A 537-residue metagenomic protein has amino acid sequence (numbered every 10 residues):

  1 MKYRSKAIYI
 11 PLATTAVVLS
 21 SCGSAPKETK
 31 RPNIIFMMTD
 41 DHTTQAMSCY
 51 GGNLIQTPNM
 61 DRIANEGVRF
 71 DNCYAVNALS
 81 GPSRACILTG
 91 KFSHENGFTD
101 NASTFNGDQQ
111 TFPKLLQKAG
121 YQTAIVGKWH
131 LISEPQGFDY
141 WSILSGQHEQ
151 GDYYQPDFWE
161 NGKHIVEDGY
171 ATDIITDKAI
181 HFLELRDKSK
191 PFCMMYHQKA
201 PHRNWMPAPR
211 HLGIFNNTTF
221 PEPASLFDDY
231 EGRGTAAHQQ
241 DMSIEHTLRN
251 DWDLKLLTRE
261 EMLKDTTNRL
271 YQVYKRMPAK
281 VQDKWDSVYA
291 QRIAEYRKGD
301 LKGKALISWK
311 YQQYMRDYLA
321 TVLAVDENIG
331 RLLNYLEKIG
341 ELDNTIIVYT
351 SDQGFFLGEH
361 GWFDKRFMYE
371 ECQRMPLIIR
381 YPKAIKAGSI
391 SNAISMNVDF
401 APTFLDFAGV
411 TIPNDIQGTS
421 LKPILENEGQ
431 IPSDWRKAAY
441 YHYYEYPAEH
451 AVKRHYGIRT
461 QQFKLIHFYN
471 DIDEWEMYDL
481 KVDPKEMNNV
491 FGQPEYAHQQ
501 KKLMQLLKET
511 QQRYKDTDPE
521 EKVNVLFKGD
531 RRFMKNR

Functional and structural regions predicted by a protein language model:
K2-R4, I8-Y469, D473-W475, P484-Q512 (+2 more regions): Formylglycine-dependent sulfatase
K481: Residues forming the ATP-binding cleft of Hanks-type serine/threonine protein kinase domains
